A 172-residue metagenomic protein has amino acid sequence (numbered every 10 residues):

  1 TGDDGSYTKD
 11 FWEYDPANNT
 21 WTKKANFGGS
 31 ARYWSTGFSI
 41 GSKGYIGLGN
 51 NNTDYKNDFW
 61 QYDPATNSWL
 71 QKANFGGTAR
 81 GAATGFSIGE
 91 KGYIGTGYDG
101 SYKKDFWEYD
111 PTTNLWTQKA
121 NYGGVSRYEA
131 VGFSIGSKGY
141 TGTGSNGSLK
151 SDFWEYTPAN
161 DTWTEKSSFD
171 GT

Functional and structural regions predicted by a protein language model:
T1-T172: Kelch-like beta-propeller repeat domains
